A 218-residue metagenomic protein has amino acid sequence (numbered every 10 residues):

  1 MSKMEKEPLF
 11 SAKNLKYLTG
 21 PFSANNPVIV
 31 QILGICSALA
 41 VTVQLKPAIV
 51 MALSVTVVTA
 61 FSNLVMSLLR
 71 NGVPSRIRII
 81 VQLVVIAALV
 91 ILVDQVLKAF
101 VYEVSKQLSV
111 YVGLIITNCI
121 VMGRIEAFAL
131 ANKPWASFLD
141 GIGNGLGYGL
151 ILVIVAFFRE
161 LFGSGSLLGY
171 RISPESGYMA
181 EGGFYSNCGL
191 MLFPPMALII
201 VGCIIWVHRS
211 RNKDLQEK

Functional and structural regions predicted by a protein language model:
P8, V207-K218: Membrane-interface capping segments at transmembrane-helix boundaries
G20, S67-N71, S75, A136-N144: Short amphipathic alpha-helical coupling elements at transmembrane boundaries
I35-L39, V55-A60, A87-D94, I116-I120 (+2 more regions): Hydrophobic core segments of alpha-helical transmembrane domains in multi-pass membrane transport and ion-translocation
L45-F61, V81, S105-I116: Structural signature of hydrophobic alpha-helical transmembrane segments
S62-S75, M122-N132: C-terminal ends of transmembrane helices
V73-I86, Q107-G113, D140: Cytoplasmic-side transmembrane-helix entry/capping segments in multi-pass membrane proteins
L92-Q107: Transmembrane alpha-helix boundary signature
L168-L190: Short, membrane-exposed interhelical loops at transmembrane-helix boundaries
